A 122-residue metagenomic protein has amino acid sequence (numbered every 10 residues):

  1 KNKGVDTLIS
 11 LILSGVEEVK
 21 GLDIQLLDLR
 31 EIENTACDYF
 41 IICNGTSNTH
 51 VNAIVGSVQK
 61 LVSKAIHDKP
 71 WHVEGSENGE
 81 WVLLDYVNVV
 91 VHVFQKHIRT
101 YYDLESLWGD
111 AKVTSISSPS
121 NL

Functional and structural regions predicted by a protein language model:
K1-A36, N44-V82, K96-H97, L107-L122: Polybasic/polar functional segments that serve as interface/processing modules
D38, N88: Conserved acidic residues
L84-Y86: Active-site beta-strand termini and strand-to-loop segments that position acidic
R99-D103: Switch/connector loops and helix/strand junctions flanking conserved nucleotide-binding motifs in nucleotide-processing
